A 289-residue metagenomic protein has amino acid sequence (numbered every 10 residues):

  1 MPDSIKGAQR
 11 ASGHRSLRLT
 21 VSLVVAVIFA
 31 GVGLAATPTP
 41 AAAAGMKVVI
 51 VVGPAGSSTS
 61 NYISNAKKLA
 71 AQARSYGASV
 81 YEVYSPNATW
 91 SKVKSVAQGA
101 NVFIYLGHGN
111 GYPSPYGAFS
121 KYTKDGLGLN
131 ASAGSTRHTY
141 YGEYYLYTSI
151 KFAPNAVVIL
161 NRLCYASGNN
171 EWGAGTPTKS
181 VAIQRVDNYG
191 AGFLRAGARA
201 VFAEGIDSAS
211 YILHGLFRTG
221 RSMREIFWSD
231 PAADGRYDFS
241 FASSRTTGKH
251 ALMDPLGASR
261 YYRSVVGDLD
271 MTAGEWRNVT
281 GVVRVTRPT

Functional and structural regions predicted by a protein language model:
P2-A41: Secretory targeting and sorting signals
D3, R18, T89, Y140-G142 (+1 more regions): Short, solvent-exposed coil/turn linker segments
P40, K94-V96, Y147-F152: Surface-exposed acidic, glycine-flexible loop patches that form ligand/cofactor-binding and adhesion interfaces
A44-G128, S132, S180, Q184: A domain-level signal for caspase-like cysteine endopeptidase catalytic cores and their zymogen-processing architecture
V51-G56, V83-P86, Y105-G109, N161-A166 (+3 more regions): Active-site-proximal beta-strand/loop segments in catalytic clefts of secreted hydrolases
A73, G77, A100-G107, R162-L163 (+3 more regions): Sec/Tat-exported extracytoplasmic proteins
Y112-A198: Cysteine protease catalytic core and zymogen-processing segment of caspase-like enzymes
S167-T289: Active-site-proximal C-terminal subdomain of hydrolase catalytic domains
